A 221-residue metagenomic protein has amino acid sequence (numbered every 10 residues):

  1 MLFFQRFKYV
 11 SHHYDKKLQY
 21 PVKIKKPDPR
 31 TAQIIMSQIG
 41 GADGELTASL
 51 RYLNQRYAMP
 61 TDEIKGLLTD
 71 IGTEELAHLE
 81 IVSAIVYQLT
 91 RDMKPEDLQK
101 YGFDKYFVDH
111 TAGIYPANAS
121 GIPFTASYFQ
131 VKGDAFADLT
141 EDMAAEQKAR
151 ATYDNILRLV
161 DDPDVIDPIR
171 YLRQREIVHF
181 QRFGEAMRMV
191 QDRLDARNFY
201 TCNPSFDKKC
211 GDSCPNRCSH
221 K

Functional and structural regions predicted by a protein language model:
L2-K221: Non-heme di-metal
